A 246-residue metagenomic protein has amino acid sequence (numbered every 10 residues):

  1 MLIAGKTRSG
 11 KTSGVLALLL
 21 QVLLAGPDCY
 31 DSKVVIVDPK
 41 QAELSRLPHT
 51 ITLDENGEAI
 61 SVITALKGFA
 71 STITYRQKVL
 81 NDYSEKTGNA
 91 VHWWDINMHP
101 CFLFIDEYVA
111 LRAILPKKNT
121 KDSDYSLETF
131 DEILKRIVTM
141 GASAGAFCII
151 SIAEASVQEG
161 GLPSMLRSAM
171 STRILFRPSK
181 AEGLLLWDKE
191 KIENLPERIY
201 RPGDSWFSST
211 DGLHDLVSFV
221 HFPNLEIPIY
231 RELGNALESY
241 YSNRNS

Functional and structural regions predicted by a protein language model:
M1-D82, C101-F102, V109-A181, L185-D188 (+2 more regions): P-loop NTPase catalytic phosphate-binding loop
K86-T87: Intrinsic-disorder detector for long, low-complexity, phosphorylation-rich regulatory segments in eukaryotic complex
A90-W93, L162-P163: Catalytic micro-motifs at enzyme active sites that drive phosphoryl/nucleotidyl and oxygen chemistry
H92-C101: Short basic/glycine-enriched coil/helix segment immediately N-terminal to the Walker B
E193-S205: Conserved C-terminal "switch" segment of AAA+ ATPases
F207-S209: Short beta-strand segments that buttress and anchor functional surface loops
